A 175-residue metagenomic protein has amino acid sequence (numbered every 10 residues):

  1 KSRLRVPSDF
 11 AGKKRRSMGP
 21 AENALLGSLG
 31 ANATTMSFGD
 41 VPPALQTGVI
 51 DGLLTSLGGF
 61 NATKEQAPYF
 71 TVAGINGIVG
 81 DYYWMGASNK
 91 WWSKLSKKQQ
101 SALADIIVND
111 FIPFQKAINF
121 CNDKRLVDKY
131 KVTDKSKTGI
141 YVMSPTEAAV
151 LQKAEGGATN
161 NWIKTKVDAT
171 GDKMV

Functional and structural regions predicted by a protein language model:
K1-V175: N-terminal secretory/targeting leader peptides
